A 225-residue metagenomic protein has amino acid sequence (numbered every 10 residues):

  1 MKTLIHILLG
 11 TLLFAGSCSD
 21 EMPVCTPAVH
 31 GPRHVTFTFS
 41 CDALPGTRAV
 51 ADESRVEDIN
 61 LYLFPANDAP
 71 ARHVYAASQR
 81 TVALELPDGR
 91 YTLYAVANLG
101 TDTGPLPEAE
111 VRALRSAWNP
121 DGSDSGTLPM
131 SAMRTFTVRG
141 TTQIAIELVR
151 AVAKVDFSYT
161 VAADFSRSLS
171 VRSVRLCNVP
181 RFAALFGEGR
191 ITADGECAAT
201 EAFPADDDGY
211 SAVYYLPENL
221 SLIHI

Functional and structural regions predicted by a protein language model:
K2-L9: Sec-dependent signal peptide recognition, specifically the positively charged N-region followed immediately by
A15-F39, A145, F157: Bacterial Sec-dependent N-terminal signal peptides
C41-A43, V161: Short solvent-exposed capping/turn motifs at the termini of beta-strands
R48-E108, A163-L222: Tryptophan-paired
A71-A76, T101-Q143: Structured interaction patches on ligand/partner-binding surfaces of diverse proteins
A145-V152, V213-N219: Conserved "repeat-terminator" motif of extracellular CCP/Sushi domains
R150-A163: Surface-exposed interaction/gating patches
